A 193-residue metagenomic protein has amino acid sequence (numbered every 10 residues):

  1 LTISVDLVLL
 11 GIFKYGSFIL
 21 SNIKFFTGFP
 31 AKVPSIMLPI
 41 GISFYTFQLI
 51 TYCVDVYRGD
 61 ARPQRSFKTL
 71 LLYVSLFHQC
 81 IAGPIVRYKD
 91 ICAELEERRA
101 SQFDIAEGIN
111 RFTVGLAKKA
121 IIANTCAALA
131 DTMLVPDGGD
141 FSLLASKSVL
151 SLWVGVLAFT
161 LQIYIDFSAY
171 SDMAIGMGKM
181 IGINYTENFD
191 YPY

Functional and structural regions predicted by a protein language model:
L1-Y193: Membrane-embedded transmembrane alpha-helical bundles that form the catalytic cores of multi-pass lipid-modifying
